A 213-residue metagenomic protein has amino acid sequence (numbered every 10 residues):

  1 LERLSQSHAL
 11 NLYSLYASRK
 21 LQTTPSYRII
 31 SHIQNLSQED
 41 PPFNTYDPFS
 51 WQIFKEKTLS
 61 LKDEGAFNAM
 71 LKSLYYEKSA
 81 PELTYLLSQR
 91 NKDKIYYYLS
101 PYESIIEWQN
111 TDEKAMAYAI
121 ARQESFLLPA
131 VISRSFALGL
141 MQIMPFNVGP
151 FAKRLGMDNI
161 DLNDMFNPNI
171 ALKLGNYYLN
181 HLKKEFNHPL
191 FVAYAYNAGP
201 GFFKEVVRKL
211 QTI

Functional and structural regions predicted by a protein language model:
L1-Q6, D47-W51: Alpha-helical protein-protein interaction scaffolds
E2, L15-Y16, S60-E64, M70-I213: Catalytic glycan-binding domains that act on GlcNAc-containing polysaccharides
L4-S14: Short solvent-exposed coil/turn linkers within tandem alpha-helical repeat scaffolds
L21-T58: Acidic, serine/threonine-rich low-complexity intrinsically disordered linkers/hinges in large eukaryotic
